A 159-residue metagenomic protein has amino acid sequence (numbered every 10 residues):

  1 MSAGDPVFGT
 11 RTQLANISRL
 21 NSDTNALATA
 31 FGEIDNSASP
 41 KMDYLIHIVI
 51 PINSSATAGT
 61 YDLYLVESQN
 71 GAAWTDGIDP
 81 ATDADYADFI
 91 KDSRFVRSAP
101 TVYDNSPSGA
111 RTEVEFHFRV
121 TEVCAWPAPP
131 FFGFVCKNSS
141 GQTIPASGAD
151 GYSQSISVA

Functional and structural regions predicted by a protein language model:
M1-N16, W126-F131, V135-A159: C-terminal interaction-tip segments
M1-Y44: Solvent-exposed, flexible loop/coil segments flanking beta-strands in beta-rich domains
K41-D43, A58-T60, P127-F131: Extracellular Ig-like/FN3 beta-sandwich strand-entry sites
M42-S54, F134-C136: A short beta-strand element within beta-rich, extracytoplasmic domains of secreted/secretory-pathway proteins
P51-T60, G71-A72, S140-P145: Extended, low-complexity, turn-rich repeat/linker tracts enriched in Gly/Pro/Ser/Thr and Asp/Glu that occur
D62-V66: Beta-strand signatures of extracellular beta-sandwich domains
Q69-V96: Acidic Ser/Thr/Pro-rich low-complexity disordered segments that often serve as glycosylated linkers/stalks around
A87-V123: Extended, solvent-exposed segments with strong compositional bias
